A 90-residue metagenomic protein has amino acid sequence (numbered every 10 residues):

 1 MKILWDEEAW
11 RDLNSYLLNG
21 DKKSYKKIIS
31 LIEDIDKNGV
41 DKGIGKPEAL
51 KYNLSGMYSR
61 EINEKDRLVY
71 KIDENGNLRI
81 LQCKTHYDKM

Functional and structural regions predicted by a protein language model:
K2-L4, R11-K22, I44, S59-M90: Enriched for short, Lys/Arg-rich terminal
R11, S30-E33: Generic recognition of well-ordered alpha-helical segments within structured catalytic/regulatory domains
K27: Charged catalytic carboxylate motif
E33-E61: A short, surface-exposed loop/turn module that caps and links secondary-structure elements
